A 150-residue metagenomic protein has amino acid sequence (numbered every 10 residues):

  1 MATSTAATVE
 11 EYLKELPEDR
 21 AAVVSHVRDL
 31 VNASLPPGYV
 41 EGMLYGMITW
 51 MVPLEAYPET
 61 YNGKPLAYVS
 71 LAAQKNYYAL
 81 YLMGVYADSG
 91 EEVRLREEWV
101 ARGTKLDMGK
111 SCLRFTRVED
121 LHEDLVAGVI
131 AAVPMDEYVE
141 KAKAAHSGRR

Functional and structural regions predicted by a protein language model:
M1-R150: Charge-dense, helix-prone N-terminal extensions
